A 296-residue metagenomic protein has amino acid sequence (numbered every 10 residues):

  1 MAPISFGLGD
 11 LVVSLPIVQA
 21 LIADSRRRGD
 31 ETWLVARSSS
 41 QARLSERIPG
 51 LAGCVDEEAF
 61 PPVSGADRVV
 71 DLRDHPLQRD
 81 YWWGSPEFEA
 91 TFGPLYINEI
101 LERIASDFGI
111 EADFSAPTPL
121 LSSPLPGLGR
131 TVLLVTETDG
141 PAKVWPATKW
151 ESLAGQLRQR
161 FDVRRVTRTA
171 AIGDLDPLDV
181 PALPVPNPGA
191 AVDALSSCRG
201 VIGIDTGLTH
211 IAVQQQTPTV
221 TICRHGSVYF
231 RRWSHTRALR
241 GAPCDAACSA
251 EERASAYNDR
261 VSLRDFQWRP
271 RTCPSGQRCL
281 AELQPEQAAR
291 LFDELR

Functional and structural regions predicted by a protein language model:
M1-F92, A190-D193, G200, T209-I211: Active-site and donor-binding regions of nucleotide-sugar-utilizing enzymes
P3, A36-S38, R73, T136 (+3 more regions): Short beta-strand/turn micro-motifs composed of small residues that flank or help shape donor/cofactor-binding pockets
L11-D24, D139-V166, A281: Conserved catalytic-core segment of nucleotide-activated headgroup transferases in glycan assembly
S40-A52, D174-V180, R232-S234: Short, aromatic/basic amphipathic alpha-helical patches
G53-E58, A182-V185, R237-A242: Short acidic-hydrophobic, aromatic-tinged amphipathic segments that line or gate anion-handling sites
Y81-K143, A147, D176: Mid-sequence helix-capping/hinge segment at a functional interface
P146-R231: Donor-binding and catalytic core of enzymes assembling or modifying cell-surface/extracellular glycoconjugates
V213-R296: Nucleotide-sugar donor-binding patch of glycosyltransferase catalytic domains
